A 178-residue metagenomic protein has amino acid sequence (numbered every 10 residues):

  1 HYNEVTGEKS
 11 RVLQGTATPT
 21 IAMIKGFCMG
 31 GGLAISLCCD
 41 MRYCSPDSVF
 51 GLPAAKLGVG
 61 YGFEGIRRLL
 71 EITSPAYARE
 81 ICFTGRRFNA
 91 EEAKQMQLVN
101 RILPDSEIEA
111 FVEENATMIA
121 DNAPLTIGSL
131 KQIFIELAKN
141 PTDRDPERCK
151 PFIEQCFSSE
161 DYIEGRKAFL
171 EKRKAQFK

Functional and structural regions predicted by a protein language model:
N3, G7, G30, R87 (+1 more regions): Glycine-rich phosphate-binding loop at the start of an alpha helix
T6, I66, P75-A78, T126-L130 (+3 more regions): A general structural signal for well-ordered alpha-helical segments in protein cores
K9-G15, M23, M29-F83, M96 (+2 more regions): CoA-thioester-processing core
M41, E80, T84-R86, E92 (+2 more regions): Well-ordered beta-strand positions
Y43-S48, V99-E147, E154-S158, Q176-K178: C-terminal long alpha-helix characteristic of the crotonase
I81-G85, L130-I133, F169: Short alpha-helical scaffolding segments that buttress acidic/His motifs in well-ordered protein cores
